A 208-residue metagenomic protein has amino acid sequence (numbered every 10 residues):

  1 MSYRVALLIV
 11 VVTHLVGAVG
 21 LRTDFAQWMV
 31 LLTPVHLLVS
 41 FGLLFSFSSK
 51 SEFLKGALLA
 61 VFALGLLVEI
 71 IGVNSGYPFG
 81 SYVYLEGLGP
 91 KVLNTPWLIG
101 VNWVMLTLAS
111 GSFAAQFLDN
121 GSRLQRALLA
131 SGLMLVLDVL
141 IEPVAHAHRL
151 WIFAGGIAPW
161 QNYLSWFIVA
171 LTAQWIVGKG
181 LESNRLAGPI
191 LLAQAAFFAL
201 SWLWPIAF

Functional and structural regions predicted by a protein language model:
M1-F208: Aromatic-rich, lipid-facing transmembrane alpha helices and their immediate juxtamembrane interface loops in integral
